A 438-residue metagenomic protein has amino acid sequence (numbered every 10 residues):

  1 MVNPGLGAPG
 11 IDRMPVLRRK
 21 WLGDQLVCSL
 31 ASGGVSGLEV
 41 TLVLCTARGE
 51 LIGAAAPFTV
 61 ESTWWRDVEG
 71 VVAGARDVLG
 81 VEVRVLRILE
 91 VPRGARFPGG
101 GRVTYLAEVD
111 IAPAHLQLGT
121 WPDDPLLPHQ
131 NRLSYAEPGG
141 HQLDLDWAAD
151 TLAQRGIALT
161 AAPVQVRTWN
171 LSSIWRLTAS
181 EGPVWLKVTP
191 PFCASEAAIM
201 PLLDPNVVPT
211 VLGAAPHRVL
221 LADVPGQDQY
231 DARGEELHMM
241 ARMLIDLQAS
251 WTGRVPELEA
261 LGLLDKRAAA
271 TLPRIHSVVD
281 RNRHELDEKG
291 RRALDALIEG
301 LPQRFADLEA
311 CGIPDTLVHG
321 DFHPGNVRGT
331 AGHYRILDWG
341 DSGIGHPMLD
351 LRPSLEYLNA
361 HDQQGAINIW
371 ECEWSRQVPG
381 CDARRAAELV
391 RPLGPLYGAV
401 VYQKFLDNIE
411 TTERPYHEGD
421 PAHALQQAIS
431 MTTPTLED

Functional and structural regions predicted by a protein language model:
V2, V16, S36-V81, V91: Conserved Nudix-box catalytic region and its N-terminal flanking loop in Nudix hydrolases and closely related
P15-V35, P122-R132: Acidic, metal-coordinating catalytic segment for phosphate/diphosphate chemistry, firing primarily on the Nudix
D24, P57-E61, V72, R76-A114: Active-site segment of metal-dependent pyrophosphate-handling enzymes, primarily the Nudix hydrolase catalytic core
A95-L126, P163-L264: ATP-binding pocket architecture of kinase catalytic cores
W121-T160: Juxta-kinase regulatory segment immediately upstream of eukaryotic protein kinase catalytic domains
V164-S180, W185-L186, V211, P302-L351: Active-site acidic catalytic loop and adjacent metal/ATP-binding pocket of ATP-dependent phosphoryl transfer enzymes
D231-A293, I313-D315, G343, R414-H423: A cross-family kinase active-site recognition segment
P347-P379, P392-E413, Q426-M431: Active-site activation/catalytic loop segments of kinase-like enzymes and analogous catalytic loops in related
